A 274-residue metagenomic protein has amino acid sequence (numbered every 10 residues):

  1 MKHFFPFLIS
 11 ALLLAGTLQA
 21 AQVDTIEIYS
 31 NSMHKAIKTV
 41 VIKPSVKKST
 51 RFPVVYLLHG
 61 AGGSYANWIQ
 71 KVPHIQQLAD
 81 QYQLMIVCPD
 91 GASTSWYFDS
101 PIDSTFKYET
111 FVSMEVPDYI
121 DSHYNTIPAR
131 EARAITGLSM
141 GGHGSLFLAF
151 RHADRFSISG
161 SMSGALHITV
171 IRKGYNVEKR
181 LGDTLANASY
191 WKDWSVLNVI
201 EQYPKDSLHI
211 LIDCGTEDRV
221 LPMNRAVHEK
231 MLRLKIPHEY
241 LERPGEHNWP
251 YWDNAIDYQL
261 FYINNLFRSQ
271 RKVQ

Functional and structural regions predicted by a protein language model:
M1-F5: Positively charged n-region of N-terminal signal peptides that target proteins for export
P6-G16: Bacterial N-terminal signal peptides
A20-Q274: Non-catalytic cap/lid and distal C-terminal segments of serine-dependent acyl enzymes
